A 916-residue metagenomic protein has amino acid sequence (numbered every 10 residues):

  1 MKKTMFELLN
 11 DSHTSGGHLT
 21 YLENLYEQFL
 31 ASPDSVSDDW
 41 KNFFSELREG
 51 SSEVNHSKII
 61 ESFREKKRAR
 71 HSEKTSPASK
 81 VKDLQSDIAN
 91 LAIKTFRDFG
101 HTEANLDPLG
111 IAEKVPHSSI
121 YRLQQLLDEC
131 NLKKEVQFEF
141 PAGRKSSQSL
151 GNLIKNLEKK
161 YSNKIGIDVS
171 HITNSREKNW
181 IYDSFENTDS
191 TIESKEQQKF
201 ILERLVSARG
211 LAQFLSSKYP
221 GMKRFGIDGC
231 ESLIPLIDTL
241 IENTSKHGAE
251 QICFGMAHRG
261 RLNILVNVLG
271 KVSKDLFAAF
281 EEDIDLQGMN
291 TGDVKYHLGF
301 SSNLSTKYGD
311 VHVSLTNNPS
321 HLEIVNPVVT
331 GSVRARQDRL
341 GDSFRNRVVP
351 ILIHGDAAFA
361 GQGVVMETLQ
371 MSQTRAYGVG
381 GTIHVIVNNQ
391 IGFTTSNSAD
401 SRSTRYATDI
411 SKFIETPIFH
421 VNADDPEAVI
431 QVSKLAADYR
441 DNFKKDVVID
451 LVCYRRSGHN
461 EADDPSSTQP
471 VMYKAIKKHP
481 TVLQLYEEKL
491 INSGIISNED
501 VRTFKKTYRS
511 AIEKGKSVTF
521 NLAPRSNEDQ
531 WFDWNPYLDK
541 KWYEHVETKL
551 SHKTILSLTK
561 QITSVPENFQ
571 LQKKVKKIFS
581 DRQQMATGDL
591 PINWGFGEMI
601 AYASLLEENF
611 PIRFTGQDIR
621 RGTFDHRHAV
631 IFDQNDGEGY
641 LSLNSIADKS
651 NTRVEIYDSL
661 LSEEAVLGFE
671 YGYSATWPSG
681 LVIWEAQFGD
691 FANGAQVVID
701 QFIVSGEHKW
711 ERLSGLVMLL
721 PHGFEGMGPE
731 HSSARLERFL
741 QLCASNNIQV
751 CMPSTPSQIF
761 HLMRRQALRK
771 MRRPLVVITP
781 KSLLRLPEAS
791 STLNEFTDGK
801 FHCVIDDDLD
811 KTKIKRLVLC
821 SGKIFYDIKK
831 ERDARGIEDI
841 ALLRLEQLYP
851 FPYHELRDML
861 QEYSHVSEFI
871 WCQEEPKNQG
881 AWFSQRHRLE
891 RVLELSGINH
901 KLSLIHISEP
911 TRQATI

Functional and structural regions predicted by a protein language model:
M5-N10, L47-L233, A249: Extended, charge-enriched "interface" segments that sit outside catalytic cores
A92-P108, T239-V268, H354-L369, Q373-T374 (+6 more regions): Conserved phosphate/anionic-ligand binding catalytic regions in large, soluble enzymes, centered on
F96-F99, E103-V136, F140-A142, S147 (+7 more regions): Glycine/aspartate-rich loop-and-adjacent alpha/beta segment that forms the canonical ThDP
S232, L236, E250, T316-F520 (+3 more regions): Glycine-rich ThDP/TPP pyrophosphate-binding loop and its adjacent helix/strand module within ThDP-dependent enzymes
E250-E415, F419, F624-W677: Cofactor-binding active-site loop characterized by glycine-rich and histidine/acidic residues
V482-L483, S493, N498-I612: Hard-cation-handling environments
L606, I612, R620, D633 (+6 more regions): ASCE RecA-like P-loop NTPase motor cores that couple ATP hydrolysis to mechanical translocation on nucleic acids
I905-I916: Single conserved hydrophobic/aromatic residue that forms the stacking wall/gate of nucleotide- or nucleobase-binding
